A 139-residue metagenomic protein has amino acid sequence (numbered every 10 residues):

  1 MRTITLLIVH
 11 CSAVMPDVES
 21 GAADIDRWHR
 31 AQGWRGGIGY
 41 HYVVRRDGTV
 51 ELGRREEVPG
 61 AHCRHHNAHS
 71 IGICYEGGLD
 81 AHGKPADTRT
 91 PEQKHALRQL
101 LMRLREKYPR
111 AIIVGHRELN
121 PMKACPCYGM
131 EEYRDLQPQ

Functional and structural regions predicted by a protein language model:
M1-S12, R46-V50, R55, H66-H69 (+1 more regions): Basic/polar, cationic surfaces and motifs that engage anionic cell-wall and phosphate/carboxylate ligands
M1-V58: Short, conserved "active-site rim" segments that organize catalytic pockets and cofactor/ligand binding
P59-C63: Glycine-rich phosphate/pyrophosphate-binding beta-alpha loops
